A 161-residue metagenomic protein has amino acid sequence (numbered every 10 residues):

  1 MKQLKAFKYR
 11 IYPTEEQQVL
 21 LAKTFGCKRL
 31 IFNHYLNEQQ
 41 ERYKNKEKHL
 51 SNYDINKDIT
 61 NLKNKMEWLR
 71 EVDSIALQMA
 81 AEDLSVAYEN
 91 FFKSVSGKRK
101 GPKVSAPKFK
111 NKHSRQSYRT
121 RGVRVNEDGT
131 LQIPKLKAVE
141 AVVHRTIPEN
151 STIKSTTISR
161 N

Functional and structural regions predicted by a protein language model:
M1-N161: Nucleic-acid substrate recognition interfaces
